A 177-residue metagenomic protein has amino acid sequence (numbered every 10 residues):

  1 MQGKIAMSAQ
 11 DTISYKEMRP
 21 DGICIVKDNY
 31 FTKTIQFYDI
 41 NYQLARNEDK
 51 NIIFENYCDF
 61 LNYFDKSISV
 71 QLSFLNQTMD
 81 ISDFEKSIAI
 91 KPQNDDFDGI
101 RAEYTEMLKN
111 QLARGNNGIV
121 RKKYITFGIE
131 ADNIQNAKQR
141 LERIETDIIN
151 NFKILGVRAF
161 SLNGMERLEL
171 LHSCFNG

Functional and structural regions predicted by a protein language model:
M1-G177: Extended, folded cores of ATP/NTP-driven motor/assembly subunits in large transport and secretion machines
